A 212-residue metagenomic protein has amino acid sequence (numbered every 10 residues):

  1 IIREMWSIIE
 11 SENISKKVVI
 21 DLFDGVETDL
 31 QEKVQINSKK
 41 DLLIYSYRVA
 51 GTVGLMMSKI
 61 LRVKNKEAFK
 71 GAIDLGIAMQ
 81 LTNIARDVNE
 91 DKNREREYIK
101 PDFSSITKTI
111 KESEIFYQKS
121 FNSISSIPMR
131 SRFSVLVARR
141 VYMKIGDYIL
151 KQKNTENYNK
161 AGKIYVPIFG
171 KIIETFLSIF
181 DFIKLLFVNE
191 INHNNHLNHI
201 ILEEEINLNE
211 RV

Functional and structural regions predicted by a protein language model:
I1-M79, A85-V212: Catalytic cores of Mg2+-dependent Asp-rich isoprenoid enzymes
